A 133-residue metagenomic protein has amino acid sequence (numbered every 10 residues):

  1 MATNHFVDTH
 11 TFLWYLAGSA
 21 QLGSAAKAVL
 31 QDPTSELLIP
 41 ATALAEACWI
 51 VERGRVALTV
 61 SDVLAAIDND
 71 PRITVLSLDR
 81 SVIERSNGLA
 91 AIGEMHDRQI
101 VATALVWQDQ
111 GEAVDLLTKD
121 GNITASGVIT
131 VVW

Functional and structural regions predicted by a protein language model:
M1-I39, E52-A65, E112: Short, well-structured N-terminal submotif of metal-dependent ribonuclease cores
D8, P40, G93-M95, D115 (+2 more regions): Histidine- and aromatic-rich ligand-binding microenvironments
T11, A43-L44, V82, I100 (+1 more regions): Alpha-helix capping/helix-boundary segments
Y15-L16, I50, R85-S86, S126-G127: Residues that scaffold the ATP/ADP-binding catalytic core of kinase and kinase-like folds
A47: Phosphate/NTP-binding elements of NTP-utilizing enzymes
L58-T59, D70-K119: Active-site neighborhoods of divalent-metal-dependent phosphate/nucleic-acid chemistry enzymes
V75-S77, T130-W133: Short acidic-hydrophobic, aromatic-tinged amphipathic segments that line or gate anion-handling sites
N122-T130: Short loop/helix-cap segments at secondary-structure boundaries that form the rim of catalytic
